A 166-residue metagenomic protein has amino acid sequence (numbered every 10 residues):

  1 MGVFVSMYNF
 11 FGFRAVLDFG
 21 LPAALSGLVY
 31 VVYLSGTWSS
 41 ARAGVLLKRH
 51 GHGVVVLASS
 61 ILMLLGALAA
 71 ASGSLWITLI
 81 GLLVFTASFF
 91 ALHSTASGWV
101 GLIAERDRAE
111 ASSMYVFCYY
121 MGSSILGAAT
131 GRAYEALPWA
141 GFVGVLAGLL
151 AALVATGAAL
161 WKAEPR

Functional and structural regions predicted by a protein language model:
M1-W38: Extracytoplasmic gate region of multi-pass secondary transporters
G2, L34-S39, L68, M121-I125: Hydrophobic/small/kink-forming positions within alpha-helical transmembrane segments of polytopic membrane proteins
F13, F90, S94-I103: Intracellular helix-loop hinge segments at the cytoplasmic ends of transmembrane helices in 12-TM rocker-switch-type
V31-S35, L62, V84, C118 (+2 more regions): Small/hydrophobic positions within alpha-helical transmembrane segments of multi-pass membrane transporters
W38-H52, Y134-E135: Helix-to-loop junctions at the C-terminal end of transmembrane segments in multipass secondary transporters
G51-A96: C-terminal transmembrane helical hairpin of 12-TM major facilitator-type secondary transporters
L102-W139, L146: A late C-terminal transmembrane helix in Major Facilitator Superfamily
A147-R166: Multi-pass alpha-helical transporter architecture, strongest for 12-TM Major Facilitator/SLC carriers used
